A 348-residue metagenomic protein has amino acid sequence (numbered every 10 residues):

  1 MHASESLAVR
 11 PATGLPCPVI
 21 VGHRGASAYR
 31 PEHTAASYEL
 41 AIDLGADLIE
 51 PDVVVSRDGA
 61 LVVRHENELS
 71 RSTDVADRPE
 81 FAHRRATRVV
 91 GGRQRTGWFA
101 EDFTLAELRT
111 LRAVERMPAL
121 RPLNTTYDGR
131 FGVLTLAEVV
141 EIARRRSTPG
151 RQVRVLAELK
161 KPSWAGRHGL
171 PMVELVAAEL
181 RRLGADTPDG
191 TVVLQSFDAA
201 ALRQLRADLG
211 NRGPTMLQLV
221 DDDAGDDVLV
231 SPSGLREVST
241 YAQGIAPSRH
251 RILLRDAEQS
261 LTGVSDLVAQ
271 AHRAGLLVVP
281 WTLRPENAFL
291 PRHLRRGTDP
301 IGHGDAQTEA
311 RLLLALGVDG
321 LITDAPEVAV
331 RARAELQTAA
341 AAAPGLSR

Functional and structural regions predicted by a protein language model:
M1-R348: Phosphate-group recognition and catalysis centered on beta-loop-alpha active-site segments
